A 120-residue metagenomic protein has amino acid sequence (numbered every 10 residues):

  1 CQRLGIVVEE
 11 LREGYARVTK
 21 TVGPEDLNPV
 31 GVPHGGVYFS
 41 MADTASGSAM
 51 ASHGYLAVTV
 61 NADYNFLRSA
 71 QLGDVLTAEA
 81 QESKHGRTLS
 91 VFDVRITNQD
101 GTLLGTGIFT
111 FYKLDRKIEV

Functional and structural regions predicted by a protein language model:
C1-P33: Catalytic strand-loop segment that frames the active site of acyl-thioester-processing enzymes
Q2-L4, G14-A16, L56-A62, L76 (+2 more regions): A generic structural signal for short beta-strands and their flanking turns/coil linkers
A16, K20, A42, V94 (+1 more regions): Conserved GNAT-family N-acetyltransferase fold
K20-V22, F66, F111-K113: Hydrophobic residues in beta-strands and at strand termini
V30-G47, A51: Compact, glycine-rich, soluble single-domain proteins
T44, T59, T110: Ser/Thr-centric signal marking residues that sit in or immediately flank functional binding/regulatory motifs
G47-L76, E82: Hydrophobic beta-strand-centered segment that forms part of the acyl-chain substrate-binding groove
A70-T77, Q81-V120: HotDog/MaoC-like acyl-thioester-processing domains
